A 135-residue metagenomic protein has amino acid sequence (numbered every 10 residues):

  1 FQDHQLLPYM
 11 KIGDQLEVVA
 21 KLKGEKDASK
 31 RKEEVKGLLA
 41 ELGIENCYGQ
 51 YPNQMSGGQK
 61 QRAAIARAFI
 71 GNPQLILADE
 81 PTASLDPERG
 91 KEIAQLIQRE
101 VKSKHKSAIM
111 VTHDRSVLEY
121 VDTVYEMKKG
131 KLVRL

Functional and structural regions predicted by a protein language model:
M10-V18: Short coil-to-helix segment of the ABC ATPase nucleotide-binding domain corresponding to the Q-loop/switch region
K30-L42: ABC nucleotide-binding domain "signature" region
Y51-M55, Q59: Conserved ABC ATPase signature
I65: Hydrophobic anchor residue at the start of the ABC signature
I70-Q74: A short, proline-enriched helix->beta-strand linker immediately N-terminal to the Walker B motif in ABC-type P-loop
I76-D79: Catalytic Walker B motif of ABC-type/P-loop ATPase nucleotide-binding domains
P87-R89: Helix N-cap at the start of a conserved alpha-helix in ABC-type nucleotide-binding domains
